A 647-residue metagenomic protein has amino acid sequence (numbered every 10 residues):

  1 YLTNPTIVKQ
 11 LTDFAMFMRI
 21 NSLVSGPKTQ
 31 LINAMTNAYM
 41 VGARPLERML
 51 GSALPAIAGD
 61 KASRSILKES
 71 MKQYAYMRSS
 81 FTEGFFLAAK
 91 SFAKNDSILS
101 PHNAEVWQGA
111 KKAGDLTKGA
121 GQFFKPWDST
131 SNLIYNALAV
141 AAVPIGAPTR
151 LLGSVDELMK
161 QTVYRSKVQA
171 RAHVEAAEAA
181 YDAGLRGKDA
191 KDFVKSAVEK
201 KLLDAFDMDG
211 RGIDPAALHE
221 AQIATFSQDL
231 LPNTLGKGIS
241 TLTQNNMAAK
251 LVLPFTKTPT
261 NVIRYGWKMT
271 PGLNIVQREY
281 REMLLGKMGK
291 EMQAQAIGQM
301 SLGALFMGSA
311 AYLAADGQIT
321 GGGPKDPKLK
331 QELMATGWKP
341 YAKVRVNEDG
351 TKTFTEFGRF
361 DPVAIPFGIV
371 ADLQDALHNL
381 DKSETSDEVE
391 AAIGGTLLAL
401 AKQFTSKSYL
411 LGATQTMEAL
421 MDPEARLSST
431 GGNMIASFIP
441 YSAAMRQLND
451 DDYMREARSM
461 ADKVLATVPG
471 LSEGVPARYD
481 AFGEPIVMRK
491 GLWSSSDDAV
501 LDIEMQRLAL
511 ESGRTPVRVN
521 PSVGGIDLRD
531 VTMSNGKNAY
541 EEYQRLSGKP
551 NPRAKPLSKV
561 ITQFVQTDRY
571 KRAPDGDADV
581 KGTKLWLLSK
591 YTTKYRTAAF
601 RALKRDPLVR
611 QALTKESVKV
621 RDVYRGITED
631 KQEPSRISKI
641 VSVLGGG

Functional and structural regions predicted by a protein language model:
Y1-D502: Amphipathic interfacial helices
P423-G647: Hydrophobic alpha-helical segments
